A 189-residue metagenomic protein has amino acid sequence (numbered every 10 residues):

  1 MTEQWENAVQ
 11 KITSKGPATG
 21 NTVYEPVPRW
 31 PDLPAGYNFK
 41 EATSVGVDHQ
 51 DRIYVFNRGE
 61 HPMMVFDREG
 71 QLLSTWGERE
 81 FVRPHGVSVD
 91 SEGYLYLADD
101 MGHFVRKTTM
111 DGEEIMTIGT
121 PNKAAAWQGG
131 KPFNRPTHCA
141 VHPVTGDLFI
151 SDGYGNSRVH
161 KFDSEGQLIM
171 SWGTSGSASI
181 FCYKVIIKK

Functional and structural regions predicted by a protein language model:
M1-K189: Eukaryotic scaffold repeat domains enriched in small/polar residues
